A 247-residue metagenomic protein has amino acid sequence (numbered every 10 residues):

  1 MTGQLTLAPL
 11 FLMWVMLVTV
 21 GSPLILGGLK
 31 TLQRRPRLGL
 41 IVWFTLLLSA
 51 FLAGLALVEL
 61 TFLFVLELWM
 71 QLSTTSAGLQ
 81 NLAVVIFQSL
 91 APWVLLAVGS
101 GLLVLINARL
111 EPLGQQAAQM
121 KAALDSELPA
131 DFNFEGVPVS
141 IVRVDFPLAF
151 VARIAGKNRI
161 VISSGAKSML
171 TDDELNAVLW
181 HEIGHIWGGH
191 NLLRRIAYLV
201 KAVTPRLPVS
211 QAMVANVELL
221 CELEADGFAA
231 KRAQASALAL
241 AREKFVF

Functional and structural regions predicted by a protein language model:
F11-T31: N-terminal signal-anchor/start-transfer transmembrane helix
L24-L38, F64, V104-E127, F228: Cytoplasmic membrane-interface segments at the C-terminal ends of transmembrane helices
R35-S49: Loop-to-helix transition at the N-terminal end of transmembrane alpha-helices
I41-T45, K121-I141, L223-A230, S236: Membrane-cytosol interface motif
F51-A122: Transmembrane alpha-helices and immediately adjacent membrane-cytoplasm interface residues in multi-pass integral
L96-L179, I183, G188: Peri-catalytic and regulatory segments of divalent metal-dependent proteins
A122, N191, P208-F247: Short helix/loop segments within enzyme catalytic domains that coordinate or immediately flank catalytic cofactors
W180-A202, A233-S236: Catalytic Zn2+-binding segment of zinc metalloproteases
